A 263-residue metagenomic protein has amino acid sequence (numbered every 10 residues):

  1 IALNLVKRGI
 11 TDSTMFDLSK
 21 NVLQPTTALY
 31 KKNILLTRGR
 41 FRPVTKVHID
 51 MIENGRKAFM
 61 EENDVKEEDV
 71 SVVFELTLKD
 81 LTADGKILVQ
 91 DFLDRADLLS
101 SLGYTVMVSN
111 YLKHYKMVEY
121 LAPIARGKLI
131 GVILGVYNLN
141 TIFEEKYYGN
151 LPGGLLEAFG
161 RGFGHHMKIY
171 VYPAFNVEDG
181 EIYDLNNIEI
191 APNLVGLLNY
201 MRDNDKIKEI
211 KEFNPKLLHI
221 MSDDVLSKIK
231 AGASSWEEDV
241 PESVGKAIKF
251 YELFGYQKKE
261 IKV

Functional and structural regions predicted by a protein language model:
I1-V263: Nucleotidyltransferase catalytic core that binds NTPs
